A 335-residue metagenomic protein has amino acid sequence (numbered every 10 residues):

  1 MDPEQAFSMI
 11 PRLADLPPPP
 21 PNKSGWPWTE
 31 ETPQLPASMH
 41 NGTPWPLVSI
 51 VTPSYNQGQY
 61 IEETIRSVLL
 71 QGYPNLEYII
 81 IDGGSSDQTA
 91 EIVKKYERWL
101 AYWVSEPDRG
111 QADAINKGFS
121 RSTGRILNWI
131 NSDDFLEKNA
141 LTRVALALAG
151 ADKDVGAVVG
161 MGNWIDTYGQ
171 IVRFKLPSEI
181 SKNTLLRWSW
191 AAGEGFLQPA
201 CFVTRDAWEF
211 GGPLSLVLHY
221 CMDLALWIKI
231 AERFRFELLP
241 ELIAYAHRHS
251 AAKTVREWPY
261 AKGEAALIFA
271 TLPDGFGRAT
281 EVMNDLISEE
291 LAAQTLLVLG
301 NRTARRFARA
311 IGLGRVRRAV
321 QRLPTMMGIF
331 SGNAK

Functional and structural regions predicted by a protein language model:
M1-S67: N-proximal low-complexity "stem/linker" segments adjacent to membrane-targeting elements
T52, N75-G84, V104-P107: Short beta-strand/loop segment that forms part of the nucleotide-sugar
S67, P74, D82-E91, N131: A conserved acidic beta->alpha catalytic loop
Q88, I92, D113, D134-A147: Acidic donor-binding/catalytic loop of UDP-sugar-dependent glycosyltransferases, especially processive GT2
E106-S122: Glycine-rich, basic loop-to-helix element that forms the pyrophosphate-binding segment of sugar-nucleotide handling
L127: Short aromatic/hydrophobic "clamp" motif used to bind/position activated sugar donors
E137, F174-I268: Conserved nucleotide-sugar donor-binding catalytic segment
N139-F174: Conserved donor NDP-sugar-binding/catalytic core segment of glycosyltransferases
